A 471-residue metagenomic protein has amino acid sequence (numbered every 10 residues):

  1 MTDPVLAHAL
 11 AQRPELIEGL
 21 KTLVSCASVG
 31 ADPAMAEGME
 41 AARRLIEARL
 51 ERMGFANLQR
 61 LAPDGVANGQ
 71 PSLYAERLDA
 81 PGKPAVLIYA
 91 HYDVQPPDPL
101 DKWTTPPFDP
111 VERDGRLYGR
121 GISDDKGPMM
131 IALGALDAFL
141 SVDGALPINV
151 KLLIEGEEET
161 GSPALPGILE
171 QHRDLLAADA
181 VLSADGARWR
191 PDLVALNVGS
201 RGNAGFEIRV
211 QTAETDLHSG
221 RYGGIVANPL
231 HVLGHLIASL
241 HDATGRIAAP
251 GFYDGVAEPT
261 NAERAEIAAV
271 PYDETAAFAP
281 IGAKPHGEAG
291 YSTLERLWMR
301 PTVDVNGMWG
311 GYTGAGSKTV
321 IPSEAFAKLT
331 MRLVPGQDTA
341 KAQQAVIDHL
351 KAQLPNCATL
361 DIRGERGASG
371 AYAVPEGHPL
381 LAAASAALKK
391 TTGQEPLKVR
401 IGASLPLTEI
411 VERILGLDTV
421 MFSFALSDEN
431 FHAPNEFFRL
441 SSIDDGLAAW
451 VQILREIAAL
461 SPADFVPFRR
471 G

Functional and structural regions predicted by a protein language model:
T2-R120, S141-I148, L329: Acidic/His- and Gly-rich active-site-bordering loop/insert found across diverse amide/peptide-bond hydrolases
P81-K83, R190-P191, A248-E324, G336-A345 (+2 more regions): An extended, acidic, His-containing surface patch that forms the Zn2+-binding/catalytic region of metallohydrolases
Y92-D93, L240-T244, D348-C357: A common structural junction motif
Y92-V94, L153-S162, A184-R188, T212-E214 (+2 more regions): Acidic, glycine-rich active-site loops and adjacent beta-strand->loop/helix elements that engage anionic groups
G121-G199, P462: Acidic/histidine-rich catalytic neighborhood of metal-dependent amide-processing enzymes
S123, E214-D216, M331-T339, S369: A generic structural motif
L196-Q211, D418-A425: Flexible glycine/proline-rich, aromatic-decorated loop/lid segments
G223-T244: A short core secondary-structure module
